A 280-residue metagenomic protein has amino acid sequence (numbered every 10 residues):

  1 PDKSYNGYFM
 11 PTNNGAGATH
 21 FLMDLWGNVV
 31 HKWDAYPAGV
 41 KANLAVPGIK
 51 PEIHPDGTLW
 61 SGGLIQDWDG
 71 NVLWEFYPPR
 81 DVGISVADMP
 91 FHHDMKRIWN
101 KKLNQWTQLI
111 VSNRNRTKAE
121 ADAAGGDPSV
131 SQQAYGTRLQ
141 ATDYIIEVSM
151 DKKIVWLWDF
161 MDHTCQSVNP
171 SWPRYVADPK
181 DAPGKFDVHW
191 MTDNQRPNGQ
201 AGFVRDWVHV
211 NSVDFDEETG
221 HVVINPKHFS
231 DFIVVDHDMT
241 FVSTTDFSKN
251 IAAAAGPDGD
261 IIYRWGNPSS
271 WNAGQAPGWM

Functional and structural regions predicted by a protein language model:
P1-M280: Histidine-/acidic-rich catalytic cores in large beta-rich domains
